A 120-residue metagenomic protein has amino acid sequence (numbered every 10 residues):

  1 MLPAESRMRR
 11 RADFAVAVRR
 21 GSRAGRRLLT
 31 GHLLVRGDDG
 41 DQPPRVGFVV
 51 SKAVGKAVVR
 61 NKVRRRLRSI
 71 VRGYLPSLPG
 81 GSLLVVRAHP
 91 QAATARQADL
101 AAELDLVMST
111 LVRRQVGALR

Functional and structural regions predicted by a protein language model:
M1-R120: Positively charged, solvent-exposed patches that mediate nucleic-acid binding
